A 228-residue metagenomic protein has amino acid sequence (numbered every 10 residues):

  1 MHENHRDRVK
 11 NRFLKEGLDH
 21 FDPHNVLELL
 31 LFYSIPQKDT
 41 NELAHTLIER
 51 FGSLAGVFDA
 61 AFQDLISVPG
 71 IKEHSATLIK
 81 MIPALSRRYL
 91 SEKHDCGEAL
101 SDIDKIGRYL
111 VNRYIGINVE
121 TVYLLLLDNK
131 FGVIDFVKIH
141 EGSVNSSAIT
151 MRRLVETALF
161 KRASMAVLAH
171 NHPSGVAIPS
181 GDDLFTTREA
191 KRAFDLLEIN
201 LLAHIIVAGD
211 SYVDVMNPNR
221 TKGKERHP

Functional and structural regions predicted by a protein language model:
M1-L30, I35: Charged, compositionally biased N-terminal leader segments and the immediate start of the first structured element
L18, L54-V68: A short amphipathic alpha-helix within small helical-bundle interaction modules
L90-L110: Long, charged amphipathic helices and adjacent flexible linkers at domain junctions
L110-K161, M165: Histidine/lysine/aspartate-rich catalytic loop segments that bind and position anionic ligands
E141, R188-P228: Divalent-metal-activated hydrolytic enzyme cores
T150-R152, G181-R188: Charged helix-capping and loop-helix junction motifs
M165-V176, N200, I206: Histidine-centered catalytic micro-motifs
